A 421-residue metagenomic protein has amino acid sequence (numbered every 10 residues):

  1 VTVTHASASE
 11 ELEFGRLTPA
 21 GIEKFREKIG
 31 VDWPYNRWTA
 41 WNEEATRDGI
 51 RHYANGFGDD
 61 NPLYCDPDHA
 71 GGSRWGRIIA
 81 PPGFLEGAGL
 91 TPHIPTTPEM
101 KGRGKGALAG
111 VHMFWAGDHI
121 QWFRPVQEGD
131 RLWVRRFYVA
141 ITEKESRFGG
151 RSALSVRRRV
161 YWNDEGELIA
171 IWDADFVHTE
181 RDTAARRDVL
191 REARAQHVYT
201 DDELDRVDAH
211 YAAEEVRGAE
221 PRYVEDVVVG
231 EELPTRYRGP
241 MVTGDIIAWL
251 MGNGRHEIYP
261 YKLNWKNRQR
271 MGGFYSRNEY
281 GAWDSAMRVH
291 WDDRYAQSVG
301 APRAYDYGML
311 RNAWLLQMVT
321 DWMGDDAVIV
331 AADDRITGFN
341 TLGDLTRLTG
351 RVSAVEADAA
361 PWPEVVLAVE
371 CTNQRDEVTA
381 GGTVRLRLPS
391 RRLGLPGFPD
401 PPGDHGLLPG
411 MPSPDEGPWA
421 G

Functional and structural regions predicted by a protein language model:
T2-G117, T183-D326, R391-G421: Hot-dog-fold acyl-thioester-processing enzymes
A116-D164, A327-Q374: Hydrophobic beta-sheet segments that form the core/acyl-binding groove of ACP/CoA-dependent acyl-chain-processing
K144-F148, A170-D173, A184-R187: A short secondary-structure junction signal
G166-L168, D376-V378: Residue-level signal for glycine
A170-W172, P234, A380: A structural microfeature
D173-A174, Y237-R238, A357, T383-V384: Short clusters of small/polar residues that mark proteolytic maturation junctions
D175-T179, R385-P389: Short beta-strand edge segments in extracellular beta-sheet folds
C371-T372, T379-A380, L386: Catalytic or ion-coupling anion/metal-binding cores of large enzyme and transporter domains
